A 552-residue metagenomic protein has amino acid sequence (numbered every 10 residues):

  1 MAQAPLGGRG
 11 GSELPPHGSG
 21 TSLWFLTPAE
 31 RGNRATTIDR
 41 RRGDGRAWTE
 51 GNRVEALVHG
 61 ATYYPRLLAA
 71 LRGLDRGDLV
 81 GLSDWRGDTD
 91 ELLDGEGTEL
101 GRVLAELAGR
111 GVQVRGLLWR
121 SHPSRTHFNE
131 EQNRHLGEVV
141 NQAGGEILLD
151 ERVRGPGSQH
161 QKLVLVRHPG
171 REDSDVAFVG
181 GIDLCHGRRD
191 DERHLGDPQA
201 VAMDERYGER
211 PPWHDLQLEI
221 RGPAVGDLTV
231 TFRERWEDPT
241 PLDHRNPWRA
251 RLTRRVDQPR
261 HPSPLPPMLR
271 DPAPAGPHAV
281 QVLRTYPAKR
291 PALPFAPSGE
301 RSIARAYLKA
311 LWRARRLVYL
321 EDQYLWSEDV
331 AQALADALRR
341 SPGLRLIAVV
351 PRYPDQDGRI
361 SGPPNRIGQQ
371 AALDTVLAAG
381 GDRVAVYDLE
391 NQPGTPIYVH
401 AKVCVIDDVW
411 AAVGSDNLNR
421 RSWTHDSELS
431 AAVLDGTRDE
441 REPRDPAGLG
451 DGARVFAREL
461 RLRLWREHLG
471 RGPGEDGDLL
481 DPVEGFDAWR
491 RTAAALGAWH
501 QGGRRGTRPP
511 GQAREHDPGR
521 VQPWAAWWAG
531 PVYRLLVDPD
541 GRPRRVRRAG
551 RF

Functional and structural regions predicted by a protein language model:
A2-F552: Charged, low-complexity intrinsically disordered terminal segments
